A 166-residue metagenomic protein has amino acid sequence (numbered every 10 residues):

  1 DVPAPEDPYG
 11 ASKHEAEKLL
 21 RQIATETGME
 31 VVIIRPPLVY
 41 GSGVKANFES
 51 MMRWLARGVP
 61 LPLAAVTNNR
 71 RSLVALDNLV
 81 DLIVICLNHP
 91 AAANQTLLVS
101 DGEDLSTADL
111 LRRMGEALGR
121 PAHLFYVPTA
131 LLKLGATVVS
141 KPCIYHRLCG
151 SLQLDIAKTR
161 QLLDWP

Functional and structural regions predicted by a protein language model:
D1-P5: Short alpha-helical oligomerization interface
E6-V32: Active-site Tyr-X1-5-Lys
D7, M29-S50: Flexible, glycine-rich beta-alpha linker
I33, L73, D104, Q153: Short aromatic/basic micro-patch
V44-S50, A64-L87, N94-L98: Substrate-positioning beta->alpha
S50-L76, P121-S151: Alpha-helical membrane-targeting segments
I85-I144, L162: Mid/C-terminal beta-alpha module of Rossmann-like enzyme folds, strongest in SDR-family dehydrogenases/epimerases
N88, C143-P166: C-terminal amphipathic/interface module of NAD(P)-dependent oxidoreductases and related NAD-binding regulators
